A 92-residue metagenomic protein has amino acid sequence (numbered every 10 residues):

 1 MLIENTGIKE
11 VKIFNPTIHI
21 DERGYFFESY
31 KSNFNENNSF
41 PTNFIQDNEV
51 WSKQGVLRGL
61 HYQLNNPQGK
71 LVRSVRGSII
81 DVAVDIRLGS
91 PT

Functional and structural regions predicted by a protein language model:
M1-T92: Non-catalytic, conserved peripheral segments adjacent to functional cores
